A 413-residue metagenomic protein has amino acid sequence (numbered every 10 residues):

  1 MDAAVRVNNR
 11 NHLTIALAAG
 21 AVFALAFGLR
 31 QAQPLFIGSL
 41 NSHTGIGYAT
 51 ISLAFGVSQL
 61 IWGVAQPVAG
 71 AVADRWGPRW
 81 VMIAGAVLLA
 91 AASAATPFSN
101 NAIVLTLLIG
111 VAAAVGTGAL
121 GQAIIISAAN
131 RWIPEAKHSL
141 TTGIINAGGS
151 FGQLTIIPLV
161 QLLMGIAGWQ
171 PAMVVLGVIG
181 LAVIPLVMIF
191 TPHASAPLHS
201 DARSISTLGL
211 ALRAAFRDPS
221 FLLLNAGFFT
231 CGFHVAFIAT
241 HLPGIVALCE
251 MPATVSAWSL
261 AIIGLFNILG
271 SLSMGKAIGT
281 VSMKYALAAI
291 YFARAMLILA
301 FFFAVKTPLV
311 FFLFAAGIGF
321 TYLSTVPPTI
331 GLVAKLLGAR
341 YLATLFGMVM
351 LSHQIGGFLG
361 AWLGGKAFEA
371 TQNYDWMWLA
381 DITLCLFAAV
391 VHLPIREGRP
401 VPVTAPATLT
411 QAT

Functional and structural regions predicted by a protein language model:
T14-Y48, Q66-A69, I238-P243: Extracytoplasmic
A24, V104-L120, F229, V310-S324: Hydrophobic core of transmembrane alpha-helices in multi-pass small-molecule transporters, especially MFS/SLC-type
Q33-I37, D218-M274: Extracytoplasmic gate region of multi-pass secondary transporters
A65-G77, G270-S282, E369: Helix-to-loop junctions at the C-terminal end of transmembrane segments in multipass secondary transporters
V87-N100, A293-K306: C-terminal ends and interior cores of transmembrane alpha-helices in multi-pass membrane transporters/permeases
I109-A147, L332: Cytoplasmic helix-loop-helix junction between adjacent transmembrane helices in 12-TM secondary transporters
I145-S195: Helix-loop-helix hairpin linking two adjacent transmembrane segments in secondary transporters
F190-L210, V401-L409: Flexible cytoplasmic inter-helical loops of multi-pass small-molecule transporters
